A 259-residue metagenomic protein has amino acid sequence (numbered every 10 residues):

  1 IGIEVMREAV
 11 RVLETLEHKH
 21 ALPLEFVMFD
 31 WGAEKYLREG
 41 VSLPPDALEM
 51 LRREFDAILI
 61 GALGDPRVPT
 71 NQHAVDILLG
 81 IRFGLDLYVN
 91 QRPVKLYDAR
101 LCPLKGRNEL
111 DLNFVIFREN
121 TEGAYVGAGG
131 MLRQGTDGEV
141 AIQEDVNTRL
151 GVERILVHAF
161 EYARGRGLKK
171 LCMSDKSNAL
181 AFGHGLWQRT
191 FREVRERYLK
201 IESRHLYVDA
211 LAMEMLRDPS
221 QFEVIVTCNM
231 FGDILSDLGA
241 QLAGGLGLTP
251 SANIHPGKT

Functional and structural regions predicted by a protein language model:
I1-R11, T15-K19, T136-D209, Q221: Glycine-rich phosphate/diphosphate-binding loop of Rossmann-like nucleotide-binding domains
K19-P45, M213-M215: N-terminal beta-loop-helix "entrance" segment that forms/cooperates in small-molecule cofactor or anionic ligand
L22-L24, R53-A57, D86-L87, E109-N113 (+6 more regions): Short coil/turn connectors at secondary-structure junctions
K35-I142, M230-G232: N-terminal glycine-rich phosphate/adenylate-binding segment common to multiple enzyme folds
P66-R67, N178-F182, M213-E214: Short, small-residue-enriched loops and turns at beta-alpha junctions that line or gate enzyme active sites
A99, L206-M213: Short acidic loop-to-helix transition motifs that present clustered carboxylates
E214-T259: Glycine-rich phosphate/nucleotide-binding loop
